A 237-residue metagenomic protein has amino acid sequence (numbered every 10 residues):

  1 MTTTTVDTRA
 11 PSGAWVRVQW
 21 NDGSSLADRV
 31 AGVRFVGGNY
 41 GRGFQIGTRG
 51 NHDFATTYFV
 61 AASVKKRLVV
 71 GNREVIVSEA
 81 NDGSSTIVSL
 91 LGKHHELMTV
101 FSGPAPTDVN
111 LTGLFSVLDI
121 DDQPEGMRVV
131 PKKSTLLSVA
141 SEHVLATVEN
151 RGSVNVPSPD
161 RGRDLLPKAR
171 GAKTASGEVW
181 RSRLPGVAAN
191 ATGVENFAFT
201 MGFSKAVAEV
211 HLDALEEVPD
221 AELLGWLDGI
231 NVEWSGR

Functional and structural regions predicted by a protein language model:
M1-R237: Intrinsically disordered, low-complexity prosegments and terminal tails associated with secretory/extracytoplasmic
